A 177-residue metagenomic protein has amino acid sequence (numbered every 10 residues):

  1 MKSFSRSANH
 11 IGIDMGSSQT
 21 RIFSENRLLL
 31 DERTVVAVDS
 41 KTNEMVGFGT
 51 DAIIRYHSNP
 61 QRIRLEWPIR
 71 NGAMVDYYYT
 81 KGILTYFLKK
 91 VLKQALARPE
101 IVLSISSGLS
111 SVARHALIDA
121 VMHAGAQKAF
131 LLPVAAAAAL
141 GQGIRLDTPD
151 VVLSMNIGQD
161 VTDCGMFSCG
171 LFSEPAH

Functional and structural regions predicted by a protein language model:
M1-Q159, G165-H177: Nucleotide/phosphate-binding catalytic cleft detector across ATP-hydrolyzing and phosphate-transferring enzymes
